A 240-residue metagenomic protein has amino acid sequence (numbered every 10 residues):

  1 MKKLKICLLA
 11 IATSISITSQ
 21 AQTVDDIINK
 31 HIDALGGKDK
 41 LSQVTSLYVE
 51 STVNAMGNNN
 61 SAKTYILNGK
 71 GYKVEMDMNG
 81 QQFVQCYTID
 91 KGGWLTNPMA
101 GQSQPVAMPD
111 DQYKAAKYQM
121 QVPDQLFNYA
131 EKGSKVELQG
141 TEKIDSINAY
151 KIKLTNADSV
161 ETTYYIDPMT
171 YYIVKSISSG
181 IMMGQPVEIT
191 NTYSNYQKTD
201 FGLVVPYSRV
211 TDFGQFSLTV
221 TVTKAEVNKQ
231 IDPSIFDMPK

Functional and structural regions predicted by a protein language model:
M1-V24: Bacterial Sec-dependent N-terminal signal peptides
A21, N148-D237: Gly/Pro-enriched, hydrophobic low-complexity segments that function as extracytoplasmic propeptides/linkers
Q22-I28, D33, L95-V160, I181-V187 (+1 more regions): Flexible, processing/modification-adjacent segments and terminal tails in exported/periplasmic/extracellular proteins
D26-G101, E137: N-terminal mature ectodomain segment of secretory-pathway/periplasmic proteins
V44-S46, G69, E131-G133, I147 (+1 more regions): Extracytoplasmic
Y48-T52, E75, W94, T141 (+3 more regions): Residue-level detector of beta-strand face positions
V53, M78-G80, I89, E142 (+3 more regions): A mature extracytoplasmic/lumenal domain signature
A55, M78, I144-D145, D200 (+1 more regions): Structural motif
